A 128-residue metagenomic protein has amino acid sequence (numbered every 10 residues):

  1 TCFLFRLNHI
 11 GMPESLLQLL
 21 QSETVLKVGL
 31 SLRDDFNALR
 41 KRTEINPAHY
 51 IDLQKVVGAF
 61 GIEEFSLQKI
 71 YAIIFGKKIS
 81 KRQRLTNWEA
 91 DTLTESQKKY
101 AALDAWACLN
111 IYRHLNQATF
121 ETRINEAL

Functional and structural regions predicted by a protein language model:
T1-K81, L85-L103, A107-H114: Conserved DEDDh/DEDDy metal-dependent 3′-5′ exonuclease domain
L109-L128: Acidic two-metal-ion nuclease catalytic site recognized across multiple nuclease folds, prominently DnaQ/RNase D-T
